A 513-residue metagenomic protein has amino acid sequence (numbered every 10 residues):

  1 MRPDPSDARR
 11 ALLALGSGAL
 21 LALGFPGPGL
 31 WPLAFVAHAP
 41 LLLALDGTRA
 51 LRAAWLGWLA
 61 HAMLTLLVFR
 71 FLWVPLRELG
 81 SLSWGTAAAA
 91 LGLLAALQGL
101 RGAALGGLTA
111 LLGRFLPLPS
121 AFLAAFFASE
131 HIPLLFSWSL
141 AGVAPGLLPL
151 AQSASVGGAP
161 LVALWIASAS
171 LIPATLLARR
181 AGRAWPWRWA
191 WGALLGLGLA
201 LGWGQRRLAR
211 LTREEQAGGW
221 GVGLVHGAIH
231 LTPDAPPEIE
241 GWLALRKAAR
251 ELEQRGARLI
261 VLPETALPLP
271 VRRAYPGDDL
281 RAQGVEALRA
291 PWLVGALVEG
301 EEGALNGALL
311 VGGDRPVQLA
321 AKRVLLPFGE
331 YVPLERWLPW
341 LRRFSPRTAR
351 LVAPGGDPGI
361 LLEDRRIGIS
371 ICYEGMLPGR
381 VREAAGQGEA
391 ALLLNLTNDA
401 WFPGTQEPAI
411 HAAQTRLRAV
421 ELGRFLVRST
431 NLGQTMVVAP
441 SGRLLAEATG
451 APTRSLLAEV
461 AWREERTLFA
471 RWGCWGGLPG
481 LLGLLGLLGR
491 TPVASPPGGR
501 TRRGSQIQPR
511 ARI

Functional and structural regions predicted by a protein language model:
R2-L211, G404-T405, T415, T430-T435 (+2 more regions): Membrane-embedded alpha-helical bundles of multi-pass enzymes that act on lipidic or dolichyl-linked glycan substrates
R9-L12, R258, S495, R512: Intrinsic disorder/low-complexity segments
A181, I260, A494-P497, G504: Compositionally biased non-globular segments, especially hydrophobic aliphatic-rich helices of signal peptides
Q205-W472: Soluble catalytic domains of enzymes that build or remodel membrane lipids, polysaccharides, and related
L269, A511-I513: Composition-driven detection of intrinsically disordered, low-complexity segments
L485-R502, I513: Juxtamembrane interface at the cytosolic side of transmembrane helices
Q506-Q508: Low-complexity, intrinsically disordered or signal/transmembrane-proximal segments
